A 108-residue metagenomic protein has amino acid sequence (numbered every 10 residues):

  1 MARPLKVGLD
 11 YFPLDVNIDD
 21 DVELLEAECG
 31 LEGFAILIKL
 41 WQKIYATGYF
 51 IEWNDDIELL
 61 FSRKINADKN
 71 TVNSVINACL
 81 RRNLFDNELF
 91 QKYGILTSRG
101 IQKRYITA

Functional and structural regions predicted by a protein language model:
M1-G48: Short recognition helix of helix-turn-helix/winged-helix DNA-binding domains
M1-P13, D20, L59, R63-A108: Winged-helix/helix-turn-helix nucleic-acid-interaction surface
G30-A35, D56-E58, I106-T107: Short, low-complexity, polar/charged sequence segments that are solvent-exposed and flexible
G48-R63: Short acidic, hydrophobic short linear motifs in intrinsically disordered regions
